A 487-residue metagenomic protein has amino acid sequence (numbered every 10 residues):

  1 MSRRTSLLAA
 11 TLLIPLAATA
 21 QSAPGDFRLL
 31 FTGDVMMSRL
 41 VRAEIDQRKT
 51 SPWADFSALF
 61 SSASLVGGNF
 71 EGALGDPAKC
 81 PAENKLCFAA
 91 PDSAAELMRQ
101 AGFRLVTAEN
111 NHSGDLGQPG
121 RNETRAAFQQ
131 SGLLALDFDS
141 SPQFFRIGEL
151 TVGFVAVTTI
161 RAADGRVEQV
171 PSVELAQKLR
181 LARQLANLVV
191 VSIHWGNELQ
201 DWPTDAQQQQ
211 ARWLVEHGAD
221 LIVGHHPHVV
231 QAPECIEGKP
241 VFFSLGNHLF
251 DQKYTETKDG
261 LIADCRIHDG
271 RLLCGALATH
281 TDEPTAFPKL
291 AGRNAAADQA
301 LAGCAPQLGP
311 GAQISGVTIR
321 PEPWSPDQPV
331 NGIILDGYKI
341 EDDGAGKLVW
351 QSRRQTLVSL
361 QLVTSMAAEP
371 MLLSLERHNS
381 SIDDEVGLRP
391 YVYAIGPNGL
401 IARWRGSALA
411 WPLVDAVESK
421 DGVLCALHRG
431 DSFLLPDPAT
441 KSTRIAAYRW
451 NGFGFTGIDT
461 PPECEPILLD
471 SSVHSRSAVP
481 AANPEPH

Functional and structural regions predicted by a protein language model:
M1, M36-M37, M98, M366 (+1 more regions): Detector for methionine-enriched segments
M1-L8: Bacterial N-terminal signal peptides that target proteins for export
R4, A20, V473-S475: Intrinsically disordered, low-complexity segments
A9-L16: Bacterial N-terminal signal peptides
Q21-I314: Acidic, metal/ion-coordinating pockets
Q299-A302, P306-H487: Beta-propeller-forming repeat regions
